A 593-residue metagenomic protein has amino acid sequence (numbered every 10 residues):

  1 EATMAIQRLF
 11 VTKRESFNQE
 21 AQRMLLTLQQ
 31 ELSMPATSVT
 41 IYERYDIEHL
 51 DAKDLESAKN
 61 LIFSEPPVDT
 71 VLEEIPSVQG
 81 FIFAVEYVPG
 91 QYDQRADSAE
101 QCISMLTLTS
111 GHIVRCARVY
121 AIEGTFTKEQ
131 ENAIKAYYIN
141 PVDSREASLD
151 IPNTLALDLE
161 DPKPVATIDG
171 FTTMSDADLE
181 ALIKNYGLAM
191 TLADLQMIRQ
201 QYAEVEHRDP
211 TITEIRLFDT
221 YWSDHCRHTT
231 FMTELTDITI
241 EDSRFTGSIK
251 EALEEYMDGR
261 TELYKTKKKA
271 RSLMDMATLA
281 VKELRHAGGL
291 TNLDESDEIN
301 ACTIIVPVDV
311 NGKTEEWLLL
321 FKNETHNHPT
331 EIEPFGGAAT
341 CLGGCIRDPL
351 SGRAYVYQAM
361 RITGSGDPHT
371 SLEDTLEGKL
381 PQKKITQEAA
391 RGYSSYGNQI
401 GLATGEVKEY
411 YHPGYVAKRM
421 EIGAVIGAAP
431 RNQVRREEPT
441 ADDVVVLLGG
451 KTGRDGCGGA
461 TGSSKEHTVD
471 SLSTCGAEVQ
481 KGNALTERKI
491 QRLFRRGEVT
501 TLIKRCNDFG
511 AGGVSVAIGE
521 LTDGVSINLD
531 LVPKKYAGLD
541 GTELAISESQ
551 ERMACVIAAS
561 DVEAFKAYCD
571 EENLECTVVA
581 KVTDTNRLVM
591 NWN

Functional and structural regions predicted by a protein language model:
A2-H467, S473-T486, L493-T501, V514 (+5 more regions): Core nucleic-acid recognition elements
C506-F509: Short acidic/histidine-rich active-site segments
L529-D540: Generic long, charged, amphipathic alpha-helical segments
M553-N573: Repeat-solenoid scaffold signature
